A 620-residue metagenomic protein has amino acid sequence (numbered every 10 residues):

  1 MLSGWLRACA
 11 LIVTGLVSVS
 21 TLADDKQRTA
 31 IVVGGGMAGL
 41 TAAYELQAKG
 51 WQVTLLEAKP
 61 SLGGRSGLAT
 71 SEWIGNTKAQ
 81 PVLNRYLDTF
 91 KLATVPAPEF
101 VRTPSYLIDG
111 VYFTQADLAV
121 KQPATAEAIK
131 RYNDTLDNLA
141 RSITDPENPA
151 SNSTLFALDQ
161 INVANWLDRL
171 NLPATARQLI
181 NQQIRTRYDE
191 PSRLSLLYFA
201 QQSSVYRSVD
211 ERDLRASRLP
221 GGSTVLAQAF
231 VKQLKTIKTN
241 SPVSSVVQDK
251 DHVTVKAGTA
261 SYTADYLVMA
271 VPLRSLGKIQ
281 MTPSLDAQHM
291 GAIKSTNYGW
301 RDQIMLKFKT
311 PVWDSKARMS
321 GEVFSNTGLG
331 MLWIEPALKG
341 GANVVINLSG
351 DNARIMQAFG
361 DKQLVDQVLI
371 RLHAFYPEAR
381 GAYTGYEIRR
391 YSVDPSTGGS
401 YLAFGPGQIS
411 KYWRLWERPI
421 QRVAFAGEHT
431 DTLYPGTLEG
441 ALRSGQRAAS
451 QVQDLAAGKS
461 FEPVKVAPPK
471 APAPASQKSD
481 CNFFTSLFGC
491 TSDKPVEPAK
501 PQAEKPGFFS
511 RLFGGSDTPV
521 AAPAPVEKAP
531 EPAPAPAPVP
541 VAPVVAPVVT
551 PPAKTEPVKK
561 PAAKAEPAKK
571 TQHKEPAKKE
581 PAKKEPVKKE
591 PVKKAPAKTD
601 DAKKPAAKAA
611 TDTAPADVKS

Functional and structural regions predicted by a protein language model:
D25-G36: Beta1/beta-strand and adjacent pyrophosphate-binding region of the FAD-binding site in flavoprotein oxidoreductases
R28, A257-Y266: Core beta-strand elements of the Rossmann-like FAD/NAD(P) dinucleotide-binding domain in flavoenzyme oxidoreductases
T41, H252, W300, K316-D480: Conserved flavin/dinucleotide-binding core of flavoenzymes
Q47-L68: Glycine-rich FAD pyrophosphate-binding loop
T70-N138: Dinucleotide-binding Rossmann-like beta1-alpha1 core, especially the glycine-rich loop that anchors the ADP
D145-H252, S261, A270, F404: Active-site/ligand-binding neighborhood in enzyme catalytic cores
M269-A287: Flavin (primarily FAD) binding-site architecture
